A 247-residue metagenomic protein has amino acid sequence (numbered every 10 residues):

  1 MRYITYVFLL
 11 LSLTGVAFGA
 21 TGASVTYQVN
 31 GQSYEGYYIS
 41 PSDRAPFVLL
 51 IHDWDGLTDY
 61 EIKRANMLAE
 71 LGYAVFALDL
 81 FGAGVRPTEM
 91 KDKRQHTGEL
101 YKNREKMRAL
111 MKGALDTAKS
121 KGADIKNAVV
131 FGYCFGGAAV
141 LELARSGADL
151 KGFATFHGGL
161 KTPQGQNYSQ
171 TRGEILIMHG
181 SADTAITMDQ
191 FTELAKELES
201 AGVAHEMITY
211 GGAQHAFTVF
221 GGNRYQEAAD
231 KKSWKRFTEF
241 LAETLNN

Functional and structural regions predicted by a protein language model:
S24-K121, G221: Serine-hydrolase catalytic machinery in alpha/beta-hydrolase-like enzymes
G122-Y133: Alpha/beta-hydrolase fold nucleophile elbow
G132-G136, V140: Gly/Ala-rich beta-loop-alpha elbow adjacent to hydrolase catalytic centers
D149-G159: A conserved short beta-strand
I177-H179: Short beta-strand/loop motif that positions the catalytic acidic residue of the alpha/beta-hydrolase fold
A182-I186: Acidic catalytic loop of the alpha/beta-hydrolase fold
T187-E197: Short alpha-helix in the alpha/beta-hydrolase fold that links the catalytic acid
E199-N247: C-terminal catalytic histidine-bearing segment of alpha/beta-hydrolase fold enzymes
